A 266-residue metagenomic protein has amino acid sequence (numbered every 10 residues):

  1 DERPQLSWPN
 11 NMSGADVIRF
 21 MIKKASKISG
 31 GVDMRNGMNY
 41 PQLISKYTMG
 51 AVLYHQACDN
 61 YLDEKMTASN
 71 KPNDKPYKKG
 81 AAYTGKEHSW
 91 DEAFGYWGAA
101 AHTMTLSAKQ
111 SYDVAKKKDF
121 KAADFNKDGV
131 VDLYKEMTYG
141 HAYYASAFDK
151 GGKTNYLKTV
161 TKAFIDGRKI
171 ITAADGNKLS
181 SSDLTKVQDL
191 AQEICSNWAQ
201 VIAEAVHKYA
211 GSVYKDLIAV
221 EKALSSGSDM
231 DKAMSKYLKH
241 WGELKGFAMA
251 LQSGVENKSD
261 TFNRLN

Functional and structural regions predicted by a protein language model:
D1-N266: Mature extracytoplasmic or organellar-lumen-exposed domains after removal of signal/transit peptides
